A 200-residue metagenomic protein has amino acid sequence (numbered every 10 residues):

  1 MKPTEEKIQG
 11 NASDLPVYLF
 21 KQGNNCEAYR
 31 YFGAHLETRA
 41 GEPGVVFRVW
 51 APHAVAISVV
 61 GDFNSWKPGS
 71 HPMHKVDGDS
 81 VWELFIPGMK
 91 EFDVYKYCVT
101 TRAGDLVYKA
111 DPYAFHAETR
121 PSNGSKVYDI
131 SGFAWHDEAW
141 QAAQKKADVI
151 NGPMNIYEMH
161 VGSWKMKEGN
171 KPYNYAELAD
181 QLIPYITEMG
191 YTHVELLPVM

Functional and structural regions predicted by a protein language model:
M1-E42, H74-E158, S163-N170, E177: The feature marks proteins involved in alpha-glucan
P43-R48: Structural beta-strand segments of beta-rich domains
V49, Y97, M159, I186 (+1 more regions): Conserved, mostly hydrophobic/aromatic
W50-I57: Short proline/glycine-enriched turn/loop motifs at strand-loop junctions of beta-rich domains
I57-V59, Y95: Short beta-strand elements bearing conserved aromatic residues within extracellular beta-rich modules
D62-K67, R102: Change "in extracellular beta-sheet-rich domains … of secreted and cell-surface proteins" to "in beta-sheet-rich domains
A143-A147, A179-G190: Short amphipathic alpha-helices and their capping/turn segments at secondary-structure boundaries
Y173, Y185-M200: Aromatic-lined carbohydrate-binding/catalytic grooves of carbohydrate-active enzymes
